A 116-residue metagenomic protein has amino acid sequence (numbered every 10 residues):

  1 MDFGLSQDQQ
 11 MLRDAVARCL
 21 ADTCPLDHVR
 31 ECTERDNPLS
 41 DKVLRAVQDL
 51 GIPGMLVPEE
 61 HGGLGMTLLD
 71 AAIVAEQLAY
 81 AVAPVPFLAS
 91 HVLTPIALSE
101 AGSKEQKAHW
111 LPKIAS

Functional and structural regions predicted by a protein language model:
M1-D8: Intrinsic disorder at enzyme termini
M11, A15-R18: A non-catalytic, amphipathic alpha-helix used as a structural packing/dimerization or gating element in enzyme scaffolds
A21-S116: Glycine-rich flavin
